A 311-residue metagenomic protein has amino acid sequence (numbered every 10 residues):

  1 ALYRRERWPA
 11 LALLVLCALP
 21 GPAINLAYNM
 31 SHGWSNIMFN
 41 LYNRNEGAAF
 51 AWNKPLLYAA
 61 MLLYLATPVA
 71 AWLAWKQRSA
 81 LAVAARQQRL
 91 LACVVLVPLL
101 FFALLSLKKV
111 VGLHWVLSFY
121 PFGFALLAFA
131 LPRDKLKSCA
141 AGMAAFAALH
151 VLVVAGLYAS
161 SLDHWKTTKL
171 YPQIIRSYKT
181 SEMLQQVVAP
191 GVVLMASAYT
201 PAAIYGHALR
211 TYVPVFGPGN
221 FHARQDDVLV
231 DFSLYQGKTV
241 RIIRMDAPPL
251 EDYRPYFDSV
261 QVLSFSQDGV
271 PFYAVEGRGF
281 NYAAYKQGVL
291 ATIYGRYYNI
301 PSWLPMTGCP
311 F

Functional and structural regions predicted by a protein language model:
L2-R86, A103: Transmembrane-lumen/periplasm boundary regions of multi-pass, lipid-linked membrane glycan transferases
A10, A82-V95, C139-A140: Membrane-interfacial loop-to-transmembrane alpha-helix junctions, especially the N-terminal start
A18-N25, L96-A103, A147-G156: Aromatic-anchored segments of alpha-helical transmembrane domains
M30, L73-W75, V94, A130-R133 (+1 more regions): Terminal, non-globular segments
L65, K109-L136, G142-M143: Hydrophobic/aromatic-rich transmembrane helices and adjacent perimembrane loops
R89-C93, F102-F119: Membrane-interface catalytic loops of GT-C/OST-like multi-pass glycosylation enzymes that act
L113, K137-P190, Y199-D226, I242-F311: Membrane-proximal, lumen/periplasm-facing interface regions of secretory-pathway glyco- and lipid-modifying enzymes
M195-S197: Short beta-strand scaffold positions
